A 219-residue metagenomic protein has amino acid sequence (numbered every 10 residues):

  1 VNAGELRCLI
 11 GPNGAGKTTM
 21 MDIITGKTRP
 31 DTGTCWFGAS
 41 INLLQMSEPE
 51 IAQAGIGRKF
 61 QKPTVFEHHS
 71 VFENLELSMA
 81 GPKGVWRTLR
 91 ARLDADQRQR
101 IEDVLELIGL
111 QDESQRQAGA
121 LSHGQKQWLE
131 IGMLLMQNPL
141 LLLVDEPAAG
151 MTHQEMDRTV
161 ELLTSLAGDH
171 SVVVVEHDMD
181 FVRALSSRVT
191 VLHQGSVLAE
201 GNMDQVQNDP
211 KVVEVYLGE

Functional and structural regions predicted by a protein language model:
I10-P12: The feature captures the beta-strand-to-loop junction immediately N-terminal to the Walker
T25: Helix-to-loop junction immediately C-terminal to a conserved catalytic motif
T34-A54: ABC ATPase NBD Q-loop/coupling interface
L44-Q45, V104-A120, Q125: Conserved ABC nucleotide-binding domain
T88-E113, L140, E161: Conserved ABC ATPase "signature" region
L142-E146: Catalytic Walker B motif of ABC-type/P-loop ATPase nucleotide-binding domains
M156-G168: Helical segment within the ABC ATPase nucleotide-binding domain
